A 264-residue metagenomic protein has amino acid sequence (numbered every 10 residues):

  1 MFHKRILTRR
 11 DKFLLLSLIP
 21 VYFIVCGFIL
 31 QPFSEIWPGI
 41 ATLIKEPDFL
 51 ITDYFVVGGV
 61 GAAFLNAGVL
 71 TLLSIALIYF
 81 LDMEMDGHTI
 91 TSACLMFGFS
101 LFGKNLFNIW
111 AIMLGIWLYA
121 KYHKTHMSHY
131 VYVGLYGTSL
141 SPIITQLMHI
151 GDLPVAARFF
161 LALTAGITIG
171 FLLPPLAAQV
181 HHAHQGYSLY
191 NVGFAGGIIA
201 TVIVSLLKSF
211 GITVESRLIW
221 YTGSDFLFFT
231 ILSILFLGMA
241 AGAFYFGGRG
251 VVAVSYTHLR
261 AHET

Functional and structural regions predicted by a protein language model:
F2-F102: N-terminal signal-anchor module of multipass membrane proteins
L16-Q31, L70-I78, L95-F99, I116-W117 (+3 more regions): Hydrophobic core segments of alpha-helical transmembrane domains in multi-pass membrane transport and ion-translocation
S74-F80, M96-K104, Y119-K124, P142-M148: Hydrophobic alpha-helical transmembrane segments
I78-H88, G103-I109, K121-V131, H181-S188: Membrane-helix interface "capping/anchor" motifs
T91-L95, N108-I112, I116, A120 (+6 more regions): Alpha-helical transmembrane segments of multi-pass membrane proteins, especially transporters and channels
I143-A165, L173-F228: Membrane-interface helix-loop-helix junctions at boundaries between adjacent transmembrane segments
Y245-V254: Membrane-interface capping segments at transmembrane-helix boundaries
T257-T264: Conserved small/polar residues in nucleotide/adenosyl-binding loops
